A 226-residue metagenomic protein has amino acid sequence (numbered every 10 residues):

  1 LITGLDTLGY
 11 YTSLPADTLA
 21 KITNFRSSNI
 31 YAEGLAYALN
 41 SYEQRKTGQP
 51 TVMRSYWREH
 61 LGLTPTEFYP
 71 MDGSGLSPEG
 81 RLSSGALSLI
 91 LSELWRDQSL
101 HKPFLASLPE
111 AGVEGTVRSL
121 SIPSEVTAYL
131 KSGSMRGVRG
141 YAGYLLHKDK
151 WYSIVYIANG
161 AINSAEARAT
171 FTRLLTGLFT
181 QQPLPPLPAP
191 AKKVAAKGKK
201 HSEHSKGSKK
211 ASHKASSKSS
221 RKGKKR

Functional and structural regions predicted by a protein language model:
L1-Q98, K102-P103: A small/polar active-site loop signature that marks catalytic segments
Y56, T66-K209, H213, K218-R226: C-terminal soluble interaction/assembly domains
